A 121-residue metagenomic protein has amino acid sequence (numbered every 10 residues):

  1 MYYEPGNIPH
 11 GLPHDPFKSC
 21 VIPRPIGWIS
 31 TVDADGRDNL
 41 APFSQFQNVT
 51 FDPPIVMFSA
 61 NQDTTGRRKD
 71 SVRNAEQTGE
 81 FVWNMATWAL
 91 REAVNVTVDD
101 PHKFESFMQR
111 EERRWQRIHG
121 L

Functional and structural regions predicted by a protein language model:
M1-L121: Basic, polyanion-binding surface patches
